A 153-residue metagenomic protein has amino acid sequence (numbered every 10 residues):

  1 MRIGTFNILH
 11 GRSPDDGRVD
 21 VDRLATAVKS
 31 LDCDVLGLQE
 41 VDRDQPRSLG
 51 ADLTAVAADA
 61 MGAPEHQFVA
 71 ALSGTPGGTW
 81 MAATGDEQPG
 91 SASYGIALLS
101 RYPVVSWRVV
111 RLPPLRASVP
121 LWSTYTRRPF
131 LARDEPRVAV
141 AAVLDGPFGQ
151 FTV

Functional and structural regions predicted by a protein language model:
M1-I3, I96, S100-V105, V119-L121 (+1 more regions): Beta-strand-turn-beta hairpins that frame and shape the catalytic cleft of phosphate-ester-processing enzymes
M1-Y94: N-terminal, active-site-proximal structural segment of metallo-dependent hydrolase catalytic domains
G11-P14, L112-L131: Surface-exposed cleft-lining segments at the edges of enzyme active sites
P64-Q67, V104-V109: Short secondary-structure junctions
G74-T79, W107-R108, L115: Membrane-interface segments of envelope glycosyltransferases acting on lipid-linked substrates or membrane lipids
T84, Y94-G95, S100, V109-P113 (+1 more regions): A substrate-binding/cap region within the structured catalytic cores of diverse enzymes
P89-S91, A132-P136: A short catalytic or substrate-binding loop motif that flags glycine-/basic-rich loops and adjacent residues that bind
